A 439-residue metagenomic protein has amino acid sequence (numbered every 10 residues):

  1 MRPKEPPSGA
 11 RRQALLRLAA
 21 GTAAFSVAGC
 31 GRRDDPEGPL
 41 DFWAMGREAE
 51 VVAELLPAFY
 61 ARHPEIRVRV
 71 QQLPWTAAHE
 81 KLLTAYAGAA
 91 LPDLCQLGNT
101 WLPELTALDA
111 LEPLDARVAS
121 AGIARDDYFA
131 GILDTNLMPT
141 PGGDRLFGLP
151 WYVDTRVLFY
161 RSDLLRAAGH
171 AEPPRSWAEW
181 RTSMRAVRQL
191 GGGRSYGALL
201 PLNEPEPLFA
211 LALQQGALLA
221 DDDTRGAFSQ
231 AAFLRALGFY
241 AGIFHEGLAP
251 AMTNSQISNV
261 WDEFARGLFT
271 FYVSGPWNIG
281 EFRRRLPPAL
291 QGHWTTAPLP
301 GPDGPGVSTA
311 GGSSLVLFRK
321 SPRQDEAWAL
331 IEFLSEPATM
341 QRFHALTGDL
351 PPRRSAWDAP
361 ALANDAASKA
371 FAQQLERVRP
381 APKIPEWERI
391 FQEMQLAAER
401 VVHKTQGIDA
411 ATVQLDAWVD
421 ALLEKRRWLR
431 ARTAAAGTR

Functional and structural regions predicted by a protein language model:
M1-A10, L18-A24: N-terminal secretory signal peptides
R47-R67, M394: Short, polar/charged alpha-helical segment
A58, P64-A130, R166-A168, R175 (+4 more regions): Extracytoplasmic "Venus flytrap"/periplasmic binding protein-like
N99-V157, Q291-A297, A361-A366, Q373: Hinge/lid segment of periplasmic solute-binding proteins
D115-G131, G191, G197, A217-L237 (+4 more regions): Short, solvent-exposed loop/beta-turn-alpha elements that line the ligand-binding surface or hinge of extracytoplasmic
P139-W151, R156, R181-G226, F269: Extracytoplasmic/periplasmic solute-binding protein
S183-A186, D223-N254, L299: Glycine-centered hinge/linker elements that transmit conformational signals in sensory and ligand-binding systems
P276-Q291, P302-L396, R430-T438: C-terminal lobe and pocket-closing loops of periplasmic/extracytoplasmic Venus-flytrap solute-binding proteins
